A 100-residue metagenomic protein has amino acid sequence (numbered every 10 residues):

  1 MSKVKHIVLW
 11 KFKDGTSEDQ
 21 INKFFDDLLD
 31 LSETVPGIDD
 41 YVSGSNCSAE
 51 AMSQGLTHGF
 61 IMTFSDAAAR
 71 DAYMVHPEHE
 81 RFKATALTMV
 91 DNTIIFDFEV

Functional and structural regions predicted by a protein language model:
M1-T57, S65-V75, E99-V100: Short S/T/G/P-rich N-terminal loop/turn motif that feeds into the first structured element of a domain
M62-F96: C-terminal structural segments of small proteins and small subunits
